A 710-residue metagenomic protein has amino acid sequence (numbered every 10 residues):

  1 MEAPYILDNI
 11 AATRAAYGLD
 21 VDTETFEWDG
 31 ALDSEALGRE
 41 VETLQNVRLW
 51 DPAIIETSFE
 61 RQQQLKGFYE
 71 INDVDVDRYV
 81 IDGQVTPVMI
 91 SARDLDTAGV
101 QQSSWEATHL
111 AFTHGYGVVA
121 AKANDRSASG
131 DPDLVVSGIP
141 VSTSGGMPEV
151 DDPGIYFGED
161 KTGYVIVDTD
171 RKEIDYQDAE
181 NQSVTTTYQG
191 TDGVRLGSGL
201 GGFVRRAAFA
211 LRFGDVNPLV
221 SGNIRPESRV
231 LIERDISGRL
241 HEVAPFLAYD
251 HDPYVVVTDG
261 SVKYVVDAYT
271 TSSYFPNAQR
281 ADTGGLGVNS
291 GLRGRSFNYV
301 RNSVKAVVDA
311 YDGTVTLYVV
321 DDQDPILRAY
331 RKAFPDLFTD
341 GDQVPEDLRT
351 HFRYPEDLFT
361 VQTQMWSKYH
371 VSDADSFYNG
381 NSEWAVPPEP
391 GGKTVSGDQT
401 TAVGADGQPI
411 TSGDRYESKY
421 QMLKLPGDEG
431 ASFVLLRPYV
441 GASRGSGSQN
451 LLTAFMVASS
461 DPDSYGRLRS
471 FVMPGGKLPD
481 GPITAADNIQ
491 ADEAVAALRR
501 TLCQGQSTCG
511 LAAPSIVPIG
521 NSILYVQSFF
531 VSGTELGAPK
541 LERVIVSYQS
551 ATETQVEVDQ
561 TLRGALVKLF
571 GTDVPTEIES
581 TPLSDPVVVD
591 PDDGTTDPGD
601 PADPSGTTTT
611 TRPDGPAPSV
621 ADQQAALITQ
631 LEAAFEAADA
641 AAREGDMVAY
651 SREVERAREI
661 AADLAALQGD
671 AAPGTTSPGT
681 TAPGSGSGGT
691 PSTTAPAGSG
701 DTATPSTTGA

Functional and structural regions predicted by a protein language model:
M1-E644, V648-A671, T676, T681: Soluble extracytoplasmic regions of secretory-pathway and membrane proteins
T607-T611, T675-T681, G686-G709: Intrinsically disordered, low-complexity serine/threonine-rich repeat tracts
